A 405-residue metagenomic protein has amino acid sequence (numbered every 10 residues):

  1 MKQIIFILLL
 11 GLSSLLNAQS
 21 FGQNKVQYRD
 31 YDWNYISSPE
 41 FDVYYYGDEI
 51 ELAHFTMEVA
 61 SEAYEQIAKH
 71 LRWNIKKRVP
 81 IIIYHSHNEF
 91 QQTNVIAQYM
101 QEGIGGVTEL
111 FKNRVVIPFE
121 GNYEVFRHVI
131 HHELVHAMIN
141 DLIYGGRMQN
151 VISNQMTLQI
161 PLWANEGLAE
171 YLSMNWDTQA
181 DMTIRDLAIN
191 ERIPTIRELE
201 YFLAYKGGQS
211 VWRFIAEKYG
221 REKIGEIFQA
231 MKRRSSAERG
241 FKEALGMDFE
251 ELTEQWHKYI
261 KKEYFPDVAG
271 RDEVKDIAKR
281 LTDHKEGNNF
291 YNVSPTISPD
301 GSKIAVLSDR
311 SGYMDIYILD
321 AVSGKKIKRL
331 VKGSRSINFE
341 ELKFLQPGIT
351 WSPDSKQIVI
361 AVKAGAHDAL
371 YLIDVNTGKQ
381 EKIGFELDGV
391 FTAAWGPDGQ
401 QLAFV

Functional and structural regions predicted by a protein language model:
I4-S13: Sec-dependent N-terminal signal peptides
A18-P161, T178-Q179, R197, S236-G240: Juxtacatalytic substrate-recognition/specificity segment
I67, L162-A180, D186-E250: Active-site-proximal alpha-helical
R127-H128, I160, G287-L307, M314-I316 (+4 more regions): Conserved beta-propeller blade repeats
D248-V268: Short, structured interface segments
P266-E286, K328-E341: Surface-exposed loop and turn segments in beta-propeller and other repeat-based domains that flank or scaffold
G312-Y317, A366-Y371: Structural motif
A321-G324, D374-G378: Short loop/turn segments that connect beta-strands within beta-propeller blades
